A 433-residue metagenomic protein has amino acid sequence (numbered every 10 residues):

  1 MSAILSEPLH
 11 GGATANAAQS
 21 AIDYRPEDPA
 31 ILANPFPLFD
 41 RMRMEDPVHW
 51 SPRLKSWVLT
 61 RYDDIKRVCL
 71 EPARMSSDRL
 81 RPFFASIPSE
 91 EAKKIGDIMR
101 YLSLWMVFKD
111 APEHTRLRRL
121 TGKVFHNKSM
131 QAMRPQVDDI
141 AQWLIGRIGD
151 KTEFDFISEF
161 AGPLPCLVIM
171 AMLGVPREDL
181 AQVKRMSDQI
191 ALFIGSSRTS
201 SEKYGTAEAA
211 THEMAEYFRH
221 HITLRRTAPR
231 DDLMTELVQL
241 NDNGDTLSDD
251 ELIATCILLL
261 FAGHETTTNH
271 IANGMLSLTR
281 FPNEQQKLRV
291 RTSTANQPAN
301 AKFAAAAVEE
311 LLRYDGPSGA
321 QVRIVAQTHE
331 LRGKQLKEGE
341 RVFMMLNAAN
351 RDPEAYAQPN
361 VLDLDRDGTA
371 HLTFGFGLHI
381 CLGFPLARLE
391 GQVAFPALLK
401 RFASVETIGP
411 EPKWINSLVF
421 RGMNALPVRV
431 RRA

Functional and structural regions predicted by a protein language model:
M1-A433: Cytochrome P450
